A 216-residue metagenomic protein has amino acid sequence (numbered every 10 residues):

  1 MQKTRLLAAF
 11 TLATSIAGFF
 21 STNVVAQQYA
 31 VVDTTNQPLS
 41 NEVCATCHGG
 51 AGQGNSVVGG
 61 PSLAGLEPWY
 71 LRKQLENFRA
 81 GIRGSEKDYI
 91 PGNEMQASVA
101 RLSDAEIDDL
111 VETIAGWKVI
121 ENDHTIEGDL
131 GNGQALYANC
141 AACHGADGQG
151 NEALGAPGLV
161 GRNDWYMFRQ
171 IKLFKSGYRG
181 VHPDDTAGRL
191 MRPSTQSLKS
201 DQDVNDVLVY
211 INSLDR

Functional and structural regions predicted by a protein language model:
M1-T11: Bacterial N-terminal signal peptides that target proteins for export
A9-F19: Bacterial N-terminal signal peptides
F20-A26: Sec/Tat signal peptide C-region and signal peptidase I cleavage site
Q27-Q53, T125-Q149: Sequence/structural segment immediately N-terminal to covalent heme-attachment motifs in c-type and related
Q27-V31, Q53-V57, L63-A64, E112-H124 (+2 more regions): His/Cys-centered metal/cofactor-coordination and adjacent catalytic loops
N41-G49, W69, K73-E76, Q96-A100 (+6 more regions): C-type cytochrome heme c attachment motif
S56-S62, F78-I107, D123-E127, A153-G158 (+2 more regions): Axial heme c-ligation environment in periplasmic c-type cytochrome domains
